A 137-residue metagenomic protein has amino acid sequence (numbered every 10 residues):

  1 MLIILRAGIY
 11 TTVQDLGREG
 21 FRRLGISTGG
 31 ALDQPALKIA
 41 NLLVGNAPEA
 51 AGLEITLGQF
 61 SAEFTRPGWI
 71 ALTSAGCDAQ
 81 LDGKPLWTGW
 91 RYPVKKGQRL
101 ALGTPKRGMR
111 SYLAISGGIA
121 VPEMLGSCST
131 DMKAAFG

Functional and structural regions predicted by a protein language model:
M1-G137: Conserved "landmark" site that anchors the functional core of diverse proteins
